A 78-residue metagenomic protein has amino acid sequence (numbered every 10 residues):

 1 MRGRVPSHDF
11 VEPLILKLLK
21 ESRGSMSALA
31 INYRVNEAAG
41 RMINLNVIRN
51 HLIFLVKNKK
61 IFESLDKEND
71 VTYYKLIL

Functional and structural regions predicted by a protein language model:
M1-S25: Short alpha-helical segments that sit at the start of domains
S22, A38, L55: The DNA-recognition helices of helix-turn-helix-type DNA-binding domains
S25-V35: Short acidic, hydrophobic short linear motifs in intrinsically disordered regions
Y33-L45: Short helix-coil junctions and helix-kink-helix linkers
R49-I53: Short, hydrophobic-biased segments on the C-terminal half of alpha helices that form "recognition helices"
V56-D66: A short, conserved structural fragment
D66-L78: Short, cationic-aromatic polyanion-contact patches
